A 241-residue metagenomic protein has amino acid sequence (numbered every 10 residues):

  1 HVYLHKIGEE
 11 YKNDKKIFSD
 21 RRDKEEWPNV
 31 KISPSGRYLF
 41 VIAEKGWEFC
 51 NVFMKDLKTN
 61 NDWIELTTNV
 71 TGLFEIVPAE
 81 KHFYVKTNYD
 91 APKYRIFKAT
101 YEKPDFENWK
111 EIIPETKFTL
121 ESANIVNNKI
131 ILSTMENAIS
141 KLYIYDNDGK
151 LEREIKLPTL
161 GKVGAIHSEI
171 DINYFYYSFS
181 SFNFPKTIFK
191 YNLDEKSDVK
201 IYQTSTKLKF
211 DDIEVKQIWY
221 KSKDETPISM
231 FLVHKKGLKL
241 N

Functional and structural regions predicted by a protein language model:
H1-L240: Peripheral, non-catalytic segments that deliver or gate enzyme domains
